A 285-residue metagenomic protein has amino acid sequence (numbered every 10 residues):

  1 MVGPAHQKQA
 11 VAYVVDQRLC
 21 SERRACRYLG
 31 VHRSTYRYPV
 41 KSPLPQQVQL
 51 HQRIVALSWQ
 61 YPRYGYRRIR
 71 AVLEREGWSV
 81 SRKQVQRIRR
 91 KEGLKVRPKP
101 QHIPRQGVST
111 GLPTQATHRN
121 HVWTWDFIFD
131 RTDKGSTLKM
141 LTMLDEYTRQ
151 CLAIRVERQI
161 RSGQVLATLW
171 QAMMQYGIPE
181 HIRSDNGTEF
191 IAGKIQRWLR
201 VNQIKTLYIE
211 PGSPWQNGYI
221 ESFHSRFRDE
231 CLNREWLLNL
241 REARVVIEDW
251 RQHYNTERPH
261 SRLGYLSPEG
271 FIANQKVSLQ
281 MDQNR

Functional and structural regions predicted by a protein language model:
V2-K8, V14, C26, G30-V122 (+2 more regions): Basic, flexible linker segments flanking DNA-binding modules in nucleic acid-interacting mobile-element proteins
C20-S21, Y64, V80, L238: Residue-level signal for the short linker/turn that defines the boundary of a DNA-recognition helix
S79-L144, Q150, G163-L169, Q175-E180 (+1 more regions): Mobile-element integrase/transposase regions, centering on the N-terminal DNA-binding/Zn-coordinating module
K99-H102, I182-N186, V201-Y219, E235-L240: RNase H-like polynucleotidyl transferase catalytic core
L169, Y176-A192, L266-E269: Acidic/histidine-rich, metal-coordinating catalytic segments
N202-I204, S225-R285: C-terminal domain-tail junction helix/linker
